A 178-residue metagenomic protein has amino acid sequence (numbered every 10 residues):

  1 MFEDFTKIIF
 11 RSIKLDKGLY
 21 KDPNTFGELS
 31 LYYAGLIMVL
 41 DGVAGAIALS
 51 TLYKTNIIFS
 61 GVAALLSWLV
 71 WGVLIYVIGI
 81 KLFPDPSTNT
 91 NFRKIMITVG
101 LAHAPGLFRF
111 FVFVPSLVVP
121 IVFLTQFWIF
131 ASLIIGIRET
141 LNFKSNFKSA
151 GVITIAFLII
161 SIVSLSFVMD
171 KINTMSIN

Functional and structural regions predicted by a protein language model:
M1-T90: Selected alpha-helical membrane-embedding segments in polytopic membrane proteins
N24, N56, N89-N91, N142 (+3 more regions): Detector for Asparagine
V43-G45, T55-N56, I129-F130, K171-T174: Short, intrinsically disordered/low-complexity patches at protein termini and at juxtamembrane boundaries
A46-L52, V112-F113, V168-K171: Juxtamembrane "helix-exit" motif on the non-cytosolic side of transmembrane helices
Y76-S164: Hydrophobic alpha-helical transmembrane segments and adjacent short intramembrane/lumenal linkers of inner/organellar
I162-N178: Juxtamembrane boundary at the C-terminal end of a transmembrane helix
